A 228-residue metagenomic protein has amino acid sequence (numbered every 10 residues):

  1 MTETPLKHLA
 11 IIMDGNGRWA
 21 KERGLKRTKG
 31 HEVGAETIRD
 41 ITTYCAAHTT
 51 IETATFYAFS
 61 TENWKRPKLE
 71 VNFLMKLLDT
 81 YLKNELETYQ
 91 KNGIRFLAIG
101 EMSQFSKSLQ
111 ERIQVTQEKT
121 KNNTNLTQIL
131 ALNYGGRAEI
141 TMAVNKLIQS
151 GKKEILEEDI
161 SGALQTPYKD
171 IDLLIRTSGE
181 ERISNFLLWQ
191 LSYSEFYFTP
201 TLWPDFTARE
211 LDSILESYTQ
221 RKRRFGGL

Functional and structural regions predicted by a protein language model:
M1-L228: Flexible, compositionally biased loop and terminal segments
